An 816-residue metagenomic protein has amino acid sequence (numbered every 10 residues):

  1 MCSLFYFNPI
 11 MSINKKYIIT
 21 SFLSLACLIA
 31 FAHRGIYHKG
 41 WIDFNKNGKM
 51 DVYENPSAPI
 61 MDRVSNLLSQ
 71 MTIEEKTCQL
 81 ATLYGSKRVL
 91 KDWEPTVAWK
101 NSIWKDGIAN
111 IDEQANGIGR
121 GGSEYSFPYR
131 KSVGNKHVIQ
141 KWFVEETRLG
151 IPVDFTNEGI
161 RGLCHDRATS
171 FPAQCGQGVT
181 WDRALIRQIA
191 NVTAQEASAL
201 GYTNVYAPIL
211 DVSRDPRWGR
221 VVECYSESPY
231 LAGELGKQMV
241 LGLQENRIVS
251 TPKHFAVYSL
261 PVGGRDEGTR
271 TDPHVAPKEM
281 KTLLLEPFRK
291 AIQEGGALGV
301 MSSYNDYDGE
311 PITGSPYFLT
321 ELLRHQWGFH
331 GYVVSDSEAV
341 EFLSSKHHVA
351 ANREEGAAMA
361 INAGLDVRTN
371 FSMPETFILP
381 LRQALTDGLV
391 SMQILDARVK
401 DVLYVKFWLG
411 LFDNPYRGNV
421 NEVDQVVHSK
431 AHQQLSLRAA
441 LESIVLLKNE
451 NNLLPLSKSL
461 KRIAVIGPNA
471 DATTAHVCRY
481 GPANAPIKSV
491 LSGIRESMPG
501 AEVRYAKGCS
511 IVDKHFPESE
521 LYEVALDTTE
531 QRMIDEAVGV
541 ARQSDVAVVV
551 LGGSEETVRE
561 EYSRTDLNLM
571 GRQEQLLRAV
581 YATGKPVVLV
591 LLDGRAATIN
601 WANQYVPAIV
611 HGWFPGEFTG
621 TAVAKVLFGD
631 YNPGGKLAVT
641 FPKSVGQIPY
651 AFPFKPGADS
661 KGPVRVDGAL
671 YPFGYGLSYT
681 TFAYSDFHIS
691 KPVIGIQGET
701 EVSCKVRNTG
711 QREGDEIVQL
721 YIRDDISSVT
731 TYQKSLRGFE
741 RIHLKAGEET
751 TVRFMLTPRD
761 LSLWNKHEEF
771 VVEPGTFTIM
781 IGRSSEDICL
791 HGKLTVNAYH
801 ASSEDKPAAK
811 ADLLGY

Functional and structural regions predicted by a protein language model:
M1-R34: Bacterial Sec-dependent N-terminal signal peptides
S3, L28-L763, E773-I781, S785 (+1 more regions): Glycoside hydrolase catalytic-domain context in secreted enzymes
H767-F770: Short proline/glycine-enriched turn/loop segments at secondary-structure junctions
D787-S802: Short beta-strand elements
